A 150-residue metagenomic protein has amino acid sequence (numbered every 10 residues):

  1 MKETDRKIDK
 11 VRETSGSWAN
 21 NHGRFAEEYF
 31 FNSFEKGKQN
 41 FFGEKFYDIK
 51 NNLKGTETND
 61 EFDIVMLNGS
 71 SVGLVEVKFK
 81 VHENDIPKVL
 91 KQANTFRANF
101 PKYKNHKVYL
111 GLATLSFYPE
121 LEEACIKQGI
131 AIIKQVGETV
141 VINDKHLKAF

Functional and structural regions predicted by a protein language model:
M1-K36: Amphipathic, low-proline, heptad-repeat alpha-helices and/or compositionally biased low-complexity charged/polar-rich
F34, F62-D85, V89-L90, N94: Conserved catalytic cores of phosphodiester-cleaving nucleases, focusing on short active-site segments
K36-F42: Short helix-loop-beta junction
G43-G69: Active-site metal-binding core of divalent-cation-utilizing nuclease and nuclease-like domains
D48-N51, E76, L112, K134: Structural signal for conserved beta-strand scaffold positions within catalytic alpha/beta enzyme cores
T95-N105: Arginine/glycine-rich "motif VI" loop of SF2 helicases in the C-terminal RecA-like domain
Y109-F150: Domain-level recognition of nuclease-like catalytic cores that cleave nucleotide substrates
